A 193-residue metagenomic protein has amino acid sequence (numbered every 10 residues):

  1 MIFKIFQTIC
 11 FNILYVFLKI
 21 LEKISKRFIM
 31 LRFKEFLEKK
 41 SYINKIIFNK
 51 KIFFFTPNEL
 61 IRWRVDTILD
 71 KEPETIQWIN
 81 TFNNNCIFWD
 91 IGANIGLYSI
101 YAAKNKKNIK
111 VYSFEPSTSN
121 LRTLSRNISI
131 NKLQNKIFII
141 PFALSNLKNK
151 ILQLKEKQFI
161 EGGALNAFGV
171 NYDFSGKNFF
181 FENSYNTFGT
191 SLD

Functional and structural regions predicted by a protein language model:
M1-K132, K136, S175-N186: S-adenosyl-L-methionine
S125-T190: S-adenosyl-L-methionine
D193: His/acidic metal-ligating clusters that form di-metal
